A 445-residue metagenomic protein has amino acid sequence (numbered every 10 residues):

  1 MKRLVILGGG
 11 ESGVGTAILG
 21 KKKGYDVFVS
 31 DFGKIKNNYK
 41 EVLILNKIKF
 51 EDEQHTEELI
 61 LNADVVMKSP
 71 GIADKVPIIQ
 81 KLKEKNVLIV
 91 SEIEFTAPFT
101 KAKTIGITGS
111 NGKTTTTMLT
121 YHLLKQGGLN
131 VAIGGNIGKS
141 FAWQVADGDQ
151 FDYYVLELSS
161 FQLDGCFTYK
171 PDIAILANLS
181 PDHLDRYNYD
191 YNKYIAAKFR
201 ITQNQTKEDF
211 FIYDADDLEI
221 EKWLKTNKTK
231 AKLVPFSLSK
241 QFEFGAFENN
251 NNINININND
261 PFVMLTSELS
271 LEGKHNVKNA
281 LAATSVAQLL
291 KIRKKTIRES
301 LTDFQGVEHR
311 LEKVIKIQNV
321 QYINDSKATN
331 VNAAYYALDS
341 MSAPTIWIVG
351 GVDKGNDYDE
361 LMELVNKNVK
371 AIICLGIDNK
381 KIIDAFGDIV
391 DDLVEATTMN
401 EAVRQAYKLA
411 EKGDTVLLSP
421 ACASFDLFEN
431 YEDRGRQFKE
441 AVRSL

Functional and structural regions predicted by a protein language model:
M1-S91, F95, E272, D384: N-terminal leader/targeting and accessory segments in enzymes
R3, G15-K23, T266-K370: Nucleotide phosphate-binding/pyrophosphate-handling subdomain across enzymes that bind or process nucleotide phosphates
G10, G33-I35, I137, D216-D217 (+2 more regions): Residues in the short beta-alpha loop(s) of Rossmann-like NAD(P)-binding domains
E11, A73, N111-T115, V277 (+2 more regions): Residue-level detector of alpha-helix initiation sites
L19-K22, E57-L61, P70-A215, E219-A231 (+3 more regions): Phosphate-binding loop of NTP-binding sites
D26-F32, F211-A215, I348-V349, N368-I377: Short internal beta-strands
F28, E53-Q54, V90-E94, K230-E248 (+3 more regions): Beta-strand->loop->alpha-helix junctions that form or flank phosphate-binding loops in nucleotide-handling enzymes
Y39-E41, D359-D414: C-terminal helical cap/extension that packs against the catalytic core of soluble nucleotide-cofactor enzymes
